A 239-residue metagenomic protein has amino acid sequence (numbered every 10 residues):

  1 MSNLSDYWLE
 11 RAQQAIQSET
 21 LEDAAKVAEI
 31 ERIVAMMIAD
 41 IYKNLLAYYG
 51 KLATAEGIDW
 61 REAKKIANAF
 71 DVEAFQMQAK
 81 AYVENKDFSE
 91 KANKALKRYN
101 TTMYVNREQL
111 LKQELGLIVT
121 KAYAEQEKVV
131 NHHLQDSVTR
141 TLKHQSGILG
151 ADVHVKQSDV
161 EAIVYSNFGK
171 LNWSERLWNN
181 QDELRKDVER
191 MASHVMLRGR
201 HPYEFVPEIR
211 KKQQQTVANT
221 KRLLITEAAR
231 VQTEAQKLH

Functional and structural regions predicted by a protein language model:
M1-R210: N-terminal leader/targeting and assembly helices and adjacent pre-domain segments
K211-H239: Acidic, glycine-rich two-metal-ion catalytic cores of nucleic acid-processing enzymes
